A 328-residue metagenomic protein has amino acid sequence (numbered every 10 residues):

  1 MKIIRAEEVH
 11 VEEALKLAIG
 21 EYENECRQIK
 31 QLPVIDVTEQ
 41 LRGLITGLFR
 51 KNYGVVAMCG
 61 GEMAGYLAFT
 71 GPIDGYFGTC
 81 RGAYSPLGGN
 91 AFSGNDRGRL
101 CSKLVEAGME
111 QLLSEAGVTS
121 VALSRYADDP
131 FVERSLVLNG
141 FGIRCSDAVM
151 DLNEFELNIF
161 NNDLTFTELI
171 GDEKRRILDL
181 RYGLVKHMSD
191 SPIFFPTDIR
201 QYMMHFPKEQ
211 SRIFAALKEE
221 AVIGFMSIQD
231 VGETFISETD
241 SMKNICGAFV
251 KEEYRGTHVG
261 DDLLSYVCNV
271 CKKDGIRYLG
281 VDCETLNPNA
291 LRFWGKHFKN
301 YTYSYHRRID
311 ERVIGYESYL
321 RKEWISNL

Functional and structural regions predicted by a protein language model:
K2-K16, Y22-R27, T165-R181: A short beta-loop-alpha structural element at the N-terminal edge of CoA-dependent acyl/N-acetyltransferase catalytic
L17-I35, L180-F194: Helix-loop element at the rim of GNAT/NAT acetyltransferase active sites that forms part of the acceptor-substrate
E21-L104, K218, I223-C246: Conserved donor-binding loop and adjoining core beta-sheet/short helix segment in diverse acyl/aminoacyl transferases
G88-N162, F298, T302-R312: Acyl-donor-binding surface of acyltransferase catalytic domains
N95-Q111, V250, G256-N269, K273: Conserved acetyl-CoA-binding loop-helix of GNAT-fold acetyltransferases
V121-S124, I245, L279-C283: Conserved hydrophobic beta-strand within the GNAT/NAT acetyltransferase core sheet that lines the active-site cleft
V137-N158, S265, N269, D274-L328: Active-site/acyl-donor-binding loops of N-acyltransferases
F194-T197, H205-D262: Intrinsically disordered, low-complexity segments enriched in Gly and acidic/Ser/Thr residues that form flexible
